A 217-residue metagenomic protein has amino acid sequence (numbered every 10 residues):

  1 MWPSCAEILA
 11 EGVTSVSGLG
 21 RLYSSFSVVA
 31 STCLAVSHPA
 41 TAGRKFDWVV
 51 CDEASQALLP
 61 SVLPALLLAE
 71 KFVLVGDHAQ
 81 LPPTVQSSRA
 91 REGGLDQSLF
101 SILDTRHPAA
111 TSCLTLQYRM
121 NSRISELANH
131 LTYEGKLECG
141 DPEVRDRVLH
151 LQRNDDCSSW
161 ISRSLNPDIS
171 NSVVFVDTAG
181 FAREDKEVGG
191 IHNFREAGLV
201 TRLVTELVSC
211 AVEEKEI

Functional and structural regions predicted by a protein language model:
M1-D47: Conserved helicase NTPase catalytic core signature
G20, L34-I217: Conserved helicase motor core of SF1/SF2 NTP-dependent helicases
